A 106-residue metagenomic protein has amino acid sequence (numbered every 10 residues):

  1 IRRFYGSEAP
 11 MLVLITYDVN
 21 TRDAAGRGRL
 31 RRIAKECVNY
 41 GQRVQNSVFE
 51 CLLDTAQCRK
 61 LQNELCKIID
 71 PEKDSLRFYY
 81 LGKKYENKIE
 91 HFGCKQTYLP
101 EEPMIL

Functional and structural regions predicted by a protein language model:
I1-V44, V48, L52, A56-Q57: Extended, hydrophobic alpha-helical segments
A25, R59-L61, K88: Short acidic, gly/pro-rich beta-turn/loop elements at beta-sheet edges and active-site/ligand-binding grooves
K35-V38, Q62-K67, E90-F92: Intrinsically disordered, low-complexity boundary segments flanking structured domains
Q45-S75, Y80-G82: Short, intrinsically disordered low-complexity segments
I68-I105: C-terminal structural segments of small proteins and small subunits
